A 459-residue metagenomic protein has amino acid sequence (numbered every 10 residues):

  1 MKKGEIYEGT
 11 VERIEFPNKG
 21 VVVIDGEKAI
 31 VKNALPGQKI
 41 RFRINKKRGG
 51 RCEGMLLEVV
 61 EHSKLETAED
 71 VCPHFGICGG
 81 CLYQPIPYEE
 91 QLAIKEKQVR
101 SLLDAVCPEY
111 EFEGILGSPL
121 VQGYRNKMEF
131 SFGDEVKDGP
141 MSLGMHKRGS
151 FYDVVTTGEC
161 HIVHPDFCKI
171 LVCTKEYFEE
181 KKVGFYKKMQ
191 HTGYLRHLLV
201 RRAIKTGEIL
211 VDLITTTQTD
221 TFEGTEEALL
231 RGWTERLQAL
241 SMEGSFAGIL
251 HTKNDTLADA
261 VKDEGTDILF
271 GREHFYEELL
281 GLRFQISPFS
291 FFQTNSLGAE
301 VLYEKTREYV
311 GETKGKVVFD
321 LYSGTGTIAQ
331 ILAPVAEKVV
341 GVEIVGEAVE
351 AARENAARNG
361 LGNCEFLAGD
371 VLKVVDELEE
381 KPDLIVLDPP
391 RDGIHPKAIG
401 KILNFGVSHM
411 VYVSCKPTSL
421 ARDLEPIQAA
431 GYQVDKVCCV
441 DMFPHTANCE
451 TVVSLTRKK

Functional and structural regions predicted by a protein language model:
M1-D70, H74, E365, K373: Terminal RNA-binding accessory module
K2-E8, R13-P17, Q218-K459: Rossmann-like S-adenosyl-L-methionine
G20-D25, G144-K147, D212-I214, A352: Short, acidic/hydrophobic/Gly-rich beta-strand patch recurrent on exposed beta strands that often constitutes part
G37, V163, N295: Short, conserved phosphate/pyrophosphate- and ester-handling motifs at nucleotide-, phospho-/glycolipid
V60-D70, G76-F185, K205: Extended interfacial segments that mediate partner engagement and assembly in macromolecular machines
G114-V121, K188, H197, R201 (+1 more regions): Short, solvent-exposed loop/turn elements at beta->coil junctions and helix N-caps that rim active or binding pockets
Y152-R196, T217-G248: Internal alpha/beta scaffold segment
V200, G207-T216, R283-S287: Short, aliphatic-rich beta-strand segments
